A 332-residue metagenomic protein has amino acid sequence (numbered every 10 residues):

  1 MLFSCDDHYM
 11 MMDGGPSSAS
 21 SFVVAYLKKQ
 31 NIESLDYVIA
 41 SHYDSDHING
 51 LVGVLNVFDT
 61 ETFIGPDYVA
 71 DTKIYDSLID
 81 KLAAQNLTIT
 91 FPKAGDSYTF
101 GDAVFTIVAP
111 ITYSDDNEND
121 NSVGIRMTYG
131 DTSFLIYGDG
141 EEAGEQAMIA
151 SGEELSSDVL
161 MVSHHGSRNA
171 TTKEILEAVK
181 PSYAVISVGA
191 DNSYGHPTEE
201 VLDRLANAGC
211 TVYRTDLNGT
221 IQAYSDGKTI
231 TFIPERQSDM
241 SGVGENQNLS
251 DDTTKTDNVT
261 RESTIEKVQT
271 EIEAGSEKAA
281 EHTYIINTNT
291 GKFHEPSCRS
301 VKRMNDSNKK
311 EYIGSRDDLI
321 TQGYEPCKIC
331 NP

Functional and structural regions predicted by a protein language model:
M1-K278, K328: Non-globular, low-confidence helical/coil segments that flank catalytic cores
G244-P332: Mature, structured domains enriched in cysteine- and short glycine motifs
